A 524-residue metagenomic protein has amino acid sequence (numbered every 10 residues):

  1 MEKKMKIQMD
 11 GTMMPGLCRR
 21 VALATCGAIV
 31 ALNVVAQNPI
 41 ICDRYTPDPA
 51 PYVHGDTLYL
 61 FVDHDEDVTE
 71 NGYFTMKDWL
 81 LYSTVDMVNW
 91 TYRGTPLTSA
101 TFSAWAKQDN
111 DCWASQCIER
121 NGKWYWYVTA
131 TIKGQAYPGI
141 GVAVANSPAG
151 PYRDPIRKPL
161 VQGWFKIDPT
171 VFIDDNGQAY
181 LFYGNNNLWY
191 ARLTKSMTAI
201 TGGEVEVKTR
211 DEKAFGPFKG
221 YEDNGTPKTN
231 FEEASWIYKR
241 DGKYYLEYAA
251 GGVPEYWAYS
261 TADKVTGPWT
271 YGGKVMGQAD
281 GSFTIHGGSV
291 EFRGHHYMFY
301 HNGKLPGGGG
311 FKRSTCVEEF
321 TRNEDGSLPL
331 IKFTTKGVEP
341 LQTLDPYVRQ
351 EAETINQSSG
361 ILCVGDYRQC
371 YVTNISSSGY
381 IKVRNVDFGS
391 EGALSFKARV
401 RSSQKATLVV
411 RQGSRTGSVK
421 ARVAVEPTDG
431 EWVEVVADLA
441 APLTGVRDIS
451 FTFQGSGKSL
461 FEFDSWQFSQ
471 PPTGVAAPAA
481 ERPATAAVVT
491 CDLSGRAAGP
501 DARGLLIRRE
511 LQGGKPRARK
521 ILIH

Functional and structural regions predicted by a protein language model:
K3-T25: Bacterial N-terminal signal peptides that target proteins for export
A24, V34-V35: Cleavable N-terminal signal peptides
A36-R422, E426-P471: Carbohydrate-active catalytic/glycan-binding domains of CAZyme proteins, especially the secreted or lumenal ectodomains
T416-R422, A497-A498, P516-R517: Surface-exposed loop/edge segments in extracytoplasmic proteins
I449-F451, G504-E510: Short, aromatic- and glycine-rich surface loops/edge beta-strands on solvent-exposed regions
Q470-R496: Residue-level detector of functionally pivotal "anchor" positions at catalytic/ligand-binding pockets or at interdomain
I507-H524: C-terminal tail/sorting-segment detector
